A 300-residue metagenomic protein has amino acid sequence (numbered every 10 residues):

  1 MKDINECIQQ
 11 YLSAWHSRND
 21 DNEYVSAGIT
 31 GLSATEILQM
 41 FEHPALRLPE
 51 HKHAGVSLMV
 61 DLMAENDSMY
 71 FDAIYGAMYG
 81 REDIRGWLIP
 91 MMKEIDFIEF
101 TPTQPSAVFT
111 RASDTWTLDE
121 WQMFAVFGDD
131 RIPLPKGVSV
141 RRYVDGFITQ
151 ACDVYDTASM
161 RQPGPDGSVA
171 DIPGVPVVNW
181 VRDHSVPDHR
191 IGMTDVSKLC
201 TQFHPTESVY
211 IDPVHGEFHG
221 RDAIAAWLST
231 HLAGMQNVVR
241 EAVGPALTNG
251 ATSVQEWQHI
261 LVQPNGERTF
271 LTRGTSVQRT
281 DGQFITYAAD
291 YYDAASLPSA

Functional and structural regions predicted by a protein language model:
M1-A300: C-terminal and inter-domain tail/linker signature
